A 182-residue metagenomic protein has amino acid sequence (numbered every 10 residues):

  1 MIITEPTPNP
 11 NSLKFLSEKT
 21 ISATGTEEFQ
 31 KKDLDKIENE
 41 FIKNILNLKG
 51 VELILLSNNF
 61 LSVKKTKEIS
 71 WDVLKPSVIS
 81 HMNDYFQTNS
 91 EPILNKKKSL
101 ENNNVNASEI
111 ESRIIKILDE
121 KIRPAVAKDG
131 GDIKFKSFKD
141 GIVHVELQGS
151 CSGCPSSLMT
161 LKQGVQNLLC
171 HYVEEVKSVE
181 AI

Functional and structural regions predicted by a protein language model:
M1-I182: Domain-level signature for proteins that mediate thiol-based redox and metal-cofactor handling
